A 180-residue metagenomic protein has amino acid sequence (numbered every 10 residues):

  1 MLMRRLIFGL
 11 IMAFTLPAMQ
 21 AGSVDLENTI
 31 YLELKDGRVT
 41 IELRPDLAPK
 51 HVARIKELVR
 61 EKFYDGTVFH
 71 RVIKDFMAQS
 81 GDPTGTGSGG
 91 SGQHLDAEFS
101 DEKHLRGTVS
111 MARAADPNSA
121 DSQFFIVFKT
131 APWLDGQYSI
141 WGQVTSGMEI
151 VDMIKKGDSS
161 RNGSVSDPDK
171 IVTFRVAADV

Functional and structural regions predicted by a protein language model:
M1-F8: Bacterial N-terminal signal peptides that target proteins for export
G9-V180: Cyclophilin-like peptidyl-prolyl cis-trans isomerases
